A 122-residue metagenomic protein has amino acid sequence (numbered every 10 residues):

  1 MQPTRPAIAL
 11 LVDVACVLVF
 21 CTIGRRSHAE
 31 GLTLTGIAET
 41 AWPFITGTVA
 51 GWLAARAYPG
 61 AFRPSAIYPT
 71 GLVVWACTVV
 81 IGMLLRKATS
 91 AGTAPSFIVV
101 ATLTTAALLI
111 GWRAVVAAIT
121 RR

Functional and structural regions predicted by a protein language model:
Q2-P6, L11-E39: Membrane-helix boundary elements
I8, A106-R122: Membrane-water interface at the C-terminal end of transmembrane alpha helices
C16-L18, P43, L72-M83, T104-T105: Small-residue-rich segments of transmembrane alpha-helices in multi-pass membrane proteins, especially helix faces
S27-L32, Y58-A66, A88-T93, I119-R122: Membrane-interfacial segments
G31-A50, I67-L72: Loop-to-helix transition at the N-terminal end of transmembrane alpha-helices
G47-R63, V74, G82-R86, R113 (+1 more regions): Short helix-perturbing small/polar motifs within transmembrane alpha-helices
R56-A76, P95-T102: Internal alpha-helical transmembrane segments of multi-pass membrane proteins
L84-V100: Membrane-helix boundary connector in multi-pass membrane proteins
